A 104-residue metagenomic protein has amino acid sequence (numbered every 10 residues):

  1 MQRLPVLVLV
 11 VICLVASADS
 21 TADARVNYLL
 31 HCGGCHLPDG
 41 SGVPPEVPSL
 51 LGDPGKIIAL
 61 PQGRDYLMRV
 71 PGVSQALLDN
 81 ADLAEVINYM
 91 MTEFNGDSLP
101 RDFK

Functional and structural regions predicted by a protein language model:
M1-Q2: N-terminal secretory signal peptides that target proteins for export/translocation
P5-V15: Bacterial N-terminal signal peptides
A16-D19, I58, L78, R101-K104: Short coil/turn linker and secondary-structure boundary residues
D19-S41, A59: Sequence/structural segment immediately N-terminal to covalent heme-attachment motifs in c-type and related
H31-G34, P38, D53, Y66-V73 (+2 more regions): Structured segments of extracytoplasmic/periplasmic soluble domains in secreted or envelope-associated proteins
S41-A76: Gly/Gly-Pro-rich "capping" loops immediately C-terminal to redox-active cysteine motifs in periplasmic/lumenal
L60, R64, M68, N80-M91: An amphipathic alpha-helix signature
A81, T92-K104: Flexible coil segments in periplasmic/lumen-exposed cytochrome c-class electron-transfer proteins
